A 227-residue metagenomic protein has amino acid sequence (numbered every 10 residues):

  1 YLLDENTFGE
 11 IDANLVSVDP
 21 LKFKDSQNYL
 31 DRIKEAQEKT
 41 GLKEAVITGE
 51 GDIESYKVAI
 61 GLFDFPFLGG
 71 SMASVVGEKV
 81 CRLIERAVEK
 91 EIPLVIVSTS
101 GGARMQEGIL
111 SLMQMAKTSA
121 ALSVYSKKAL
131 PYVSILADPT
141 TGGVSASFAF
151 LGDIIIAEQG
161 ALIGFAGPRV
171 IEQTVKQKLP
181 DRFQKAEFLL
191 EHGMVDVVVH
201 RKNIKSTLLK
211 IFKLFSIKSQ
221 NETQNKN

Functional and structural regions predicted by a protein language model:
Y1-L42, E50, I211-N227: Intrinsically disordered, low-complexity segments enriched in small/flexible residues
L3-D4, D64, N203: Poly-acidic low-complexity segments
G9-K34, E54-F67, E89-I96, S126-L136 (+1 more regions): Charged, low-complexity, helix/coiled-coil-prone segments
L21, D25, M72, L110 (+1 more regions): Catalytic cores of large soluble enzymes that bind and process phosphate-bearing ligands
G41-K43, K79, T141: Residues at the start of alpha-helices and the adjacent loop-to-helix junctions
I47, D52-S126, V133: Cleft-lining beta-strand/loop regions that shape enzyme active-site pockets
S98-S219: Conserved catalytic cores of soluble enzyme domains, especially glycine-rich substrate-binding beta-alpha loops
